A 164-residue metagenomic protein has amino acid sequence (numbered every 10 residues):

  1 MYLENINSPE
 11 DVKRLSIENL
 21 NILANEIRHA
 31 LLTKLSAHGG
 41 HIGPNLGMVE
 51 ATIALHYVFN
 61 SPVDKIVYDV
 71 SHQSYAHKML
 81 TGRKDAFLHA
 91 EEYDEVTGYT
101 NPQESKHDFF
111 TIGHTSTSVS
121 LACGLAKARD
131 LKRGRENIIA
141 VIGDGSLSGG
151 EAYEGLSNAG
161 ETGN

Functional and structural regions predicted by a protein language model:
M1-K34: Cofactor-/ligand-binding subdomain signature composed of acidic, glycine-rich, tryptophan-containing flexible loops
S8-K13, L32-G40, E104-T111: Glycine- and acidic
N19, I27-K34, H38, I42 (+2 more regions): Short secondary-structure junctions and interdomain/linker hinges
I42-T162: Cofactor-binding active-site loop characterized by glycine-rich and histidine/acidic residues
